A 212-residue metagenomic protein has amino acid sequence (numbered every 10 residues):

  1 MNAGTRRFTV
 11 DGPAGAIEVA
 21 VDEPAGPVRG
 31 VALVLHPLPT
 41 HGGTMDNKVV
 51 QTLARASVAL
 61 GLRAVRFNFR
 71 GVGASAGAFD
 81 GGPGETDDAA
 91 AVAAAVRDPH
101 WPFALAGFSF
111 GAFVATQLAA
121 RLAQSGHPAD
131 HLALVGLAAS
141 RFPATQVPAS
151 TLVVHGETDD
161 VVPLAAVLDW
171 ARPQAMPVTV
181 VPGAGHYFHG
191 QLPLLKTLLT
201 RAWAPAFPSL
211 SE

Functional and structural regions predicted by a protein language model:
M1-P27: N-terminal cap/lid segment of alpha/beta-hydrolase-fold proteins
A25-R66: Short, surface-exposed "cap/lid" segments of acyl-processing enzymes
F79-D98: Alpha/beta-hydrolase active-site loop
G107-A115: Gly/Ala-rich beta-loop-alpha elbow adjacent to hydrolase catalytic centers
V147, L152-H155, D159: Short beta-strand/loop motif that positions the catalytic acidic residue of the alpha/beta-hydrolase fold
A149, P163-A171: Short alpha-helix in the alpha/beta-hydrolase fold that links the catalytic acid
E157-V162, H186-Y187: Acidic catalytic loop of the alpha/beta-hydrolase fold
A184-K196: Catalytic histidine-centered segment of alpha/beta-hydrolase-like enzymes
